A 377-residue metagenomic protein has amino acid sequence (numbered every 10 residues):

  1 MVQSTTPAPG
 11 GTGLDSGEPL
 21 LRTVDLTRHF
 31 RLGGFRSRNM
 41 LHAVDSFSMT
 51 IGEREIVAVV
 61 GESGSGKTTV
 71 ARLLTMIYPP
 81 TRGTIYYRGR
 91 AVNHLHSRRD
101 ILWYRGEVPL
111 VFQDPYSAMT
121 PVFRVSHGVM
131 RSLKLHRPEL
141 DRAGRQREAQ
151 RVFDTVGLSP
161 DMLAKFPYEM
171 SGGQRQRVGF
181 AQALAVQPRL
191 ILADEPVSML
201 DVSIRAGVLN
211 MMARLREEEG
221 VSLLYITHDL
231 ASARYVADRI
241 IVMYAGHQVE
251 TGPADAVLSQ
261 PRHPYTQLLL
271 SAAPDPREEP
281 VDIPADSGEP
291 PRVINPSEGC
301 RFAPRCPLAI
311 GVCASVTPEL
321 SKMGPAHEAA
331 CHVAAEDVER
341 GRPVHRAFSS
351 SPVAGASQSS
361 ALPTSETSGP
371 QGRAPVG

Functional and structural regions predicted by a protein language model:
S4, P9, G13-P19, G33 (+3 more regions): Short catalytic/signature loops enriched in Gly
G34-R38, V92-P109, H127, L135 (+3 more regions): ABC ATPase NBD coupling module
T75: Helix-to-loop junction immediately C-terminal to a conserved catalytic motif
G83-N93: Conserved ABC transporter NBD signature motif
A143-D161, R214, L270: Conserved ABC ATPase "signature" region
A185-R189: A short, proline-enriched helix->beta-strand linker immediately N-terminal to the Walker B motif in ABC-type P-loop
P196, L200-V281: P-loop NTP-binding/switch modules centered on Walker-like glycine-rich loops
